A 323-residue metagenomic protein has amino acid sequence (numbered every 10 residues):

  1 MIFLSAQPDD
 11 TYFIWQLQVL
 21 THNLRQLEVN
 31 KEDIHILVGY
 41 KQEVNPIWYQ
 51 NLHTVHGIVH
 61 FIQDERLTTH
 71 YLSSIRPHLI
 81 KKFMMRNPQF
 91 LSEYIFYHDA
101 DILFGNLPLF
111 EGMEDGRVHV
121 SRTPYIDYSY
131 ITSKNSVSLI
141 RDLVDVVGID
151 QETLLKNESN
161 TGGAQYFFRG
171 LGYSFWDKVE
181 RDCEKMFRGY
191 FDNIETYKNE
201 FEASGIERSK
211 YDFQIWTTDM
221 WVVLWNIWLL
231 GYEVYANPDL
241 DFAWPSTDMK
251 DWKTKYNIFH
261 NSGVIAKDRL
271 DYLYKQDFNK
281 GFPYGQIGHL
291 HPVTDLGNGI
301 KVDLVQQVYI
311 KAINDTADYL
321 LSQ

Functional and structural regions predicted by a protein language model:
M1-L72, F83-L91: N-terminal anchoring/stem segment of glycosyltransferases
Y12-L17, T68-P77, I215-D219, V305 (+1 more regions): Phosphate/oxyanion-binding active-site loops and adjacent basic polyanion-contact surfaces
L37-Q42, Y97, L240-P245: Short amphipathic alpha-helical segments embedded in low-complexity Lys/Glu-rich regions
V44-P46, L103-L107, Y128-Y130, F175-W176 (+1 more regions): Short catalytic/ligand-binding loop motif for oxyanion handling, primarily in non-cytosolic enzymes, centered on
S74-I131: GT-A fold catalytic core of metal-dependent nucleotide-sugar glycosyltransferases, centered on the diacidic
E111-T153, N193-Y197: Short, flexible helix-coil linker/hinge segments at the edges of structured domains or between repeats
I149-S262: Catalytic core and acceptor-binding pocket of nucleotide-sugar-dependent glycosyltransferases
K210, Q214, V234-Q323: C-terminal catalytic/acceptor-binding lobe
